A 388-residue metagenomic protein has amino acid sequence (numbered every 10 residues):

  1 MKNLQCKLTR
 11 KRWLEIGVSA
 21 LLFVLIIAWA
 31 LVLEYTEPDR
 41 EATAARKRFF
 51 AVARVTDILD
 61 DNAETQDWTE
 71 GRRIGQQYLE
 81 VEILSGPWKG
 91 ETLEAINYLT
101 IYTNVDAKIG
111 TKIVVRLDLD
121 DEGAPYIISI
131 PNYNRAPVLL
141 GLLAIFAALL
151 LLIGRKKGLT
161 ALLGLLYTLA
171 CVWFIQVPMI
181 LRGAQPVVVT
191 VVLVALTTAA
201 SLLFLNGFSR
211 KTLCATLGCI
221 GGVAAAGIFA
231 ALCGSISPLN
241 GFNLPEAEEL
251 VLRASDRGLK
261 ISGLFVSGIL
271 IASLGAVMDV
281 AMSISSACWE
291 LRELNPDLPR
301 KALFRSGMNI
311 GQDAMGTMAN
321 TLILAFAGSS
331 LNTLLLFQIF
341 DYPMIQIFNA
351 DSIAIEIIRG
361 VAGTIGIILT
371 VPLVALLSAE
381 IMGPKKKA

Functional and structural regions predicted by a protein language model:
M1-A45: Hydrophobic secretory-pathway targeting helix
R10-S19, R210-V223, M315-T321: Alpha-helical transmembrane segments and their helix-start/interface "positive-inside/aromatic belt" motifs in integral
A45-G75, I113: Structural detector for short beta-strands of small beta-barrel domains
L99-A136: Extended, hydrophilic extramembrane loops/domains of integral membrane proteins
A144-L151, R155-V251, I261-A272: Transmembrane alpha-helical segments that form the functional core of multipass membrane systems
G218-V223, A254-I271, T317, T321 (+2 more regions): Pore-lining and gate-forming transmembrane alpha-helices of multi-pass membrane transport proteins
L274-L334, D341: Helical hairpin unit composed of two closely spaced alpha helices linked by a short loop
D313, A325-A388: Hydrophobic alpha-helical transmembrane segments of membrane transport and translocation systems, primarily multi-pass
